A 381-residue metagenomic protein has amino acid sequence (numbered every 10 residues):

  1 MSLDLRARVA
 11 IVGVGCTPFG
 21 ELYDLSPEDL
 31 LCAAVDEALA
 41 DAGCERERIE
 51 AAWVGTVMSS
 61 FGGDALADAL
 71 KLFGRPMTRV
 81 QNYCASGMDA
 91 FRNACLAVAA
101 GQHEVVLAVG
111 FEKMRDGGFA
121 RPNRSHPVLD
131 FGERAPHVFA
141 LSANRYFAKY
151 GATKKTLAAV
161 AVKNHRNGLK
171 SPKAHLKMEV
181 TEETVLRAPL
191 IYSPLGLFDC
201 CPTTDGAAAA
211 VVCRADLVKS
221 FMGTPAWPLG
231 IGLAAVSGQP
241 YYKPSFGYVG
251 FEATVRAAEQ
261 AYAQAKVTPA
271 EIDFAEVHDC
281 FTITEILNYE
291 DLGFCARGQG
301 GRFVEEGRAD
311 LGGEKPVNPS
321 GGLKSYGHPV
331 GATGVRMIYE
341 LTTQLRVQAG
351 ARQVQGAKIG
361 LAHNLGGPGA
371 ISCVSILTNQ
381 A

Functional and structural regions predicted by a protein language model:
M1-A85, Y146, Y150-T153, H175-T184 (+4 more regions): Conserved active-site "lid/cap" helical segment
M1-E28, A159, L190-R256, Q260 (+5 more regions): Condensing-enzyme catalytic core mediating Claisen C-C bond formation in acyl metabolism
L3-A7, G55-V109, K113-V138, L176-P202 (+3 more regions): Conserved catalytic cysteine-centered active-site region of acyl-thioester-dependent Claisen-condensing enzymes
L25-A33, E47, V57, F61 (+15 more regions): Conserved active-site and cofactor/substrate-binding residues in soluble primary-metabolism enzymes
R46-G55, M77-N82, V106-G110, K155-V162 (+5 more regions): Beta-strand segments within the central parallel beta-sheet cores of soluble alpha/beta enzyme folds
S60-D68, P240-S245, D279-R302, G313 (+2 more regions): Short glycine/threonine-rich loop-to-helix capping motif typified by GTGT followed within a few residues by an Asp-Pro
Q81-E112, P136-K170, A210-D216, Y326-A349: Active-site-proximal alpha-helical scaffold in enzymes
G110-G118, A161, H165-H175, V236-Y241 (+2 more regions): Acyl-CoA/ACP chain-elongation machinery
